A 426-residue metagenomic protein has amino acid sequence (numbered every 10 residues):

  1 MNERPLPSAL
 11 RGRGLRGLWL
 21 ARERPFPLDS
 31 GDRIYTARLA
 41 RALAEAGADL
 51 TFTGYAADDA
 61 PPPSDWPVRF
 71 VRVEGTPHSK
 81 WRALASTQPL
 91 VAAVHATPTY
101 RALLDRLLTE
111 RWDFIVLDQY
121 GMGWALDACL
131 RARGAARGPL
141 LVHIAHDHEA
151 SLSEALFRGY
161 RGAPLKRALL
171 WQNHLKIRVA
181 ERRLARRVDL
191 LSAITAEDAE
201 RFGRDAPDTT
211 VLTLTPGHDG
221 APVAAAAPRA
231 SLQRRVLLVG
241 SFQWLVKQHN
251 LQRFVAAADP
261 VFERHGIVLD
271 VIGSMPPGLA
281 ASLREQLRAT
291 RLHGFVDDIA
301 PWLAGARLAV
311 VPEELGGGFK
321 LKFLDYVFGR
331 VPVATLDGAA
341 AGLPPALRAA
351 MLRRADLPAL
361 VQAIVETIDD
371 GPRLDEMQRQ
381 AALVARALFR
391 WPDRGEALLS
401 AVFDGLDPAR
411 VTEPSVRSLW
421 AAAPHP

Functional and structural regions predicted by a protein language model:
M1-D65, E110, P426: N-terminal subdomain of nucleotide-sugar transferases
H78-L90, V142-L175, A409: Acceptor-binding helix/loop patch of EC 2.4 sugar-transfer enzymes, predominantly nucleotide-sugar-dependent
A150, L170-V223: Donor nucleotide-sugar binding/catalytic pocket of nucleotide-sugar-dependent glycosyltransferases
D189, A304-G318, G329-P332: Acidic donor-binding loop of glycosyltransferase active sites
T213-S282, R288, L292, V296-I299 (+1 more regions): Conserved catalytic-core segment of nucleotide-activated headgroup transferases in glycan assembly
K322-D325, P332-D337: Short hydrophobic beta-strand element within catalytic cores of glycosyltransferases and related nucleotide-activated
A349-P358, E366-P372: Conserved acidic donor-binding segment of nucleotide-sugar-dependent glycosyltransferases
P372-S418: A charged, aromatic-enriched C-terminal amphipathic alpha-helix characteristic of glycosyltransferases across folds
